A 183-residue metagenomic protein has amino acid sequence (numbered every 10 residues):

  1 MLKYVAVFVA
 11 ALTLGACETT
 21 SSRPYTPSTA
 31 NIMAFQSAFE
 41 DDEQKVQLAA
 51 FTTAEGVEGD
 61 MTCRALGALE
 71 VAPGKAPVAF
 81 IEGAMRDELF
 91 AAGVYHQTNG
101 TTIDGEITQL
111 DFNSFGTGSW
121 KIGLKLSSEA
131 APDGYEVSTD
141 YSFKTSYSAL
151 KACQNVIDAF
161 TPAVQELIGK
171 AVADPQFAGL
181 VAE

Functional and structural regions predicted by a protein language model:
M1-C17: Sec-dependent bacterial lipoprotein signal peptides
L2-Y4, L48-A50, A92: Short, intrinsically disordered, charge-biased short linear motifs at domain edges
L12, A30-A38, A91-Y95: Intrinsically disordered, low-complexity boundary segments flanking structured domains
C17-A79, Q176-E183: A structural "domain/chain start" motif
E18-P27, D87, A91-E136, S142-K151: Surface-exposed short loop/turn segments
M61-G74, A131-V181: Short secondary-structure boundary motifs at beta->alpha junctions and helix caps
